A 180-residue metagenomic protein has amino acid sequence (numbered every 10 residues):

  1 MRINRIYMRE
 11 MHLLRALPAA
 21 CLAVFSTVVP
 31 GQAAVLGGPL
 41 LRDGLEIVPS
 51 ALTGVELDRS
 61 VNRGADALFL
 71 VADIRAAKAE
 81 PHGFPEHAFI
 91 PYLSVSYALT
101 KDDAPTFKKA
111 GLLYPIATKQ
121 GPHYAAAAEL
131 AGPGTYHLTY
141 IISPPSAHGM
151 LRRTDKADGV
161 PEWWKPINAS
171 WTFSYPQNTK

Functional and structural regions predicted by a protein language model:
M1-L13: N-terminal secretory signal peptides that target proteins for export/translocation
P18-T27: Bacterial N-terminal signal peptides
A33-G64, L68: Short, compositionally biased P/S/T/A/G/V-rich stretches that sit at domain boundaries
D73-H87: Short amphipathic, basic-aromatic surface patches that mediate peripheral association with negatively charged
K108-A117: Solvent-exposed serine/threonine-rich low-complexity stretches and specific carbohydrate-binding patches
T118-A125: Aromatic sugar-binding surface patches on proteins that engage polysaccharides or sugar-phosphate polymers
S143-R153: Short acidic/polar inter-strand loop motif in beta-rich domains
L151-K180: Short beta-strand elements
